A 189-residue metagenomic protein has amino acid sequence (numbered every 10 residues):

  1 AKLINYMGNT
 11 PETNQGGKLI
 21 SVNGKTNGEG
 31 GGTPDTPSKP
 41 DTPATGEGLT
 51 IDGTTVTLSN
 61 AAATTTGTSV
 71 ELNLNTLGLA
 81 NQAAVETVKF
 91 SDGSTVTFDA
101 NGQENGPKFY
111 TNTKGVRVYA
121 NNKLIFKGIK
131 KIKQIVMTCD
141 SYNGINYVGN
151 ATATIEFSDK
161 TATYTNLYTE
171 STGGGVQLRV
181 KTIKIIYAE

Functional and structural regions predicted by a protein language model:
A1-L3, I183: Extracellular beta-strand elements of beta-rich domains used for carbohydrate recognition/degradation or cell-matrix
I4-I51: Ser/Thr/Gly/Pro-rich low-complexity, disordered linker/stalk segments of secreted and cell-surface proteins
V22-N27, T182-E189: Short beta-strand-to-coil "C-cap" segments at the C-terminal boundary of structured domains/repeats, marking
P43-R117: Glycan-recognition and processing domains
G106-I129, A151, R179: Short beta-strands within extracellular/lumenal beta-sheet-rich domains
K130-N143: A short beta-strand element within beta-rich, extracytoplasmic domains of secreted/secretory-pathway proteins
D140-S158: Short, surface-exposed beta-strand/strand-loop-strand elements in extracellular ectodomains
Y164-L178: Short beta-strand-plus-loop segments that form exposed binding edges in beta-rich domains
